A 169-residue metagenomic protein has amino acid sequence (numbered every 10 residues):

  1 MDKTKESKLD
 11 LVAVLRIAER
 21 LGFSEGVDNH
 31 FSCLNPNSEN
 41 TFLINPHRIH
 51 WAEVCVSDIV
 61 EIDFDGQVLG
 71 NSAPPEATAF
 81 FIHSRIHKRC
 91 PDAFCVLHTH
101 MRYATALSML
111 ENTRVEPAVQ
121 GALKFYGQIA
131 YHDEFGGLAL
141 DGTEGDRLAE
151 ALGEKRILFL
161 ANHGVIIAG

Functional and structural regions predicted by a protein language model:
M1-G169: Glycine-rich flexible loops
